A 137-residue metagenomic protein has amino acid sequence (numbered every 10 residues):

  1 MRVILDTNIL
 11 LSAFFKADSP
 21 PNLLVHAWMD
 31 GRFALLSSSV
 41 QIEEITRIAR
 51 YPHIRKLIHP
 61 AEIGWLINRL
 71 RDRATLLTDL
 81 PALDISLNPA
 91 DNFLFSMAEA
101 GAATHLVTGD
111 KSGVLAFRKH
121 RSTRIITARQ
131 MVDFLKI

Functional and structural regions predicted by a protein language model:
M1-S37: Short, well-structured N-terminal submotif of metal-dependent ribonuclease cores
D6-T7, S38, G109-D110, T127: A secondary-structure boundary/capping signal
L10-L11, E43, G113-L115: Short, active-site-adjacent cap segments at secondary-structure transitions
F14-F15, A49, R118, K136: Short, flexible helix/strand-to-coil boundary loops that buttress conserved ligand/catalytic motifs in alpha/beta
A27, M97, F117: Hydrophobic/aromatic ligand-binding patch that stacks against planar heteroaromatic rings of cofactors or nucleotides
A27-P81: PIN-domain endoribonuclease scaffold, especially VapC-family toxins
D72-L106, K111: Active-site neighborhoods of divalent-metal-dependent phosphate/nucleic-acid chemistry enzymes
G101-T104, K111-I137: Acidic, PIN/NYN-like endoribonuclease modules and their adjacent C-terminal/linker elements
